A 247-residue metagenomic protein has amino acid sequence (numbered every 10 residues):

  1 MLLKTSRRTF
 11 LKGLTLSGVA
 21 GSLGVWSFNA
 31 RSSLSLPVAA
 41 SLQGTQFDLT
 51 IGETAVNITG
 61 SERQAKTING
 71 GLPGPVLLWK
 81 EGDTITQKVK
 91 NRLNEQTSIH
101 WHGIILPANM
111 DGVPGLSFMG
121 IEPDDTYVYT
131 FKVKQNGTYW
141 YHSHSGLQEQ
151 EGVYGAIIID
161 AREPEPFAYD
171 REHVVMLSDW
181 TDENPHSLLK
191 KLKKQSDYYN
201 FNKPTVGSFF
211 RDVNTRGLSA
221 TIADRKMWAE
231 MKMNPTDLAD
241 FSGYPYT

Functional and structural regions predicted by a protein language model:
L2-L3, L14-G24, F28-T247: Histidine-centered copper-binding motifs that mark active-site loops of extracellular/periplasmic copper enzymes
